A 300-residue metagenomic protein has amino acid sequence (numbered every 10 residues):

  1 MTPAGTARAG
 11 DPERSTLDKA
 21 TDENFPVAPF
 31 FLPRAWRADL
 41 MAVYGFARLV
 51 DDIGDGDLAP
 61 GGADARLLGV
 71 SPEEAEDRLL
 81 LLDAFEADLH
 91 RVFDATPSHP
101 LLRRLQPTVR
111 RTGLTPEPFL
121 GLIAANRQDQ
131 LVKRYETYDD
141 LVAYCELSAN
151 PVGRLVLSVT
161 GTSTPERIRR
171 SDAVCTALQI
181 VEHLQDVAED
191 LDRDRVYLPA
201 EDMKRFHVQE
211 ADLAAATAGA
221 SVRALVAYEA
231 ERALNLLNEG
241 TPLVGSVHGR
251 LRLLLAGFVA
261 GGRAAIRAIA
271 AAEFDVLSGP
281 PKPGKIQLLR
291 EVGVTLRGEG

Functional and structural regions predicted by a protein language model:
M1-Q179, L184-G300: Catalytic cores of Mg2+-dependent Asp-rich isoprenoid enzymes
